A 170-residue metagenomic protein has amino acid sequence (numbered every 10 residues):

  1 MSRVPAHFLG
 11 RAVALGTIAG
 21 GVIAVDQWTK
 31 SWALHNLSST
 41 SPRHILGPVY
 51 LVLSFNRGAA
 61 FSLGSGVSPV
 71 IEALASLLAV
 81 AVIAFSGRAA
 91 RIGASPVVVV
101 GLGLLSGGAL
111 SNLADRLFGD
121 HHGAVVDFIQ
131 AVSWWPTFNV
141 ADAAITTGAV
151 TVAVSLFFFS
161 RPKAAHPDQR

Functional and structural regions predicted by a protein language model:
M1-R170: Alpha-helical transmembrane bundles and membrane-interface segments of multipass inner-membrane proteins
